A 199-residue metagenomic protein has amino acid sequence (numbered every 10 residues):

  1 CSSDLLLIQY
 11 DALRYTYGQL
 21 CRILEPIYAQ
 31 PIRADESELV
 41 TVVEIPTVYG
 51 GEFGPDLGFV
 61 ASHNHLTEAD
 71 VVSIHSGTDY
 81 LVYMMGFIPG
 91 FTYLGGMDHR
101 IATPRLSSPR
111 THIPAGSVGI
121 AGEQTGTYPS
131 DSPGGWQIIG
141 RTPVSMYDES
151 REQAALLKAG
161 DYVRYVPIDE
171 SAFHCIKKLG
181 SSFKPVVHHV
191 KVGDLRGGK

Functional and structural regions predicted by a protein language model:
C1-K199: Glycine-rich active-site loops that engage anionic ligands at enzyme catalytic sites
